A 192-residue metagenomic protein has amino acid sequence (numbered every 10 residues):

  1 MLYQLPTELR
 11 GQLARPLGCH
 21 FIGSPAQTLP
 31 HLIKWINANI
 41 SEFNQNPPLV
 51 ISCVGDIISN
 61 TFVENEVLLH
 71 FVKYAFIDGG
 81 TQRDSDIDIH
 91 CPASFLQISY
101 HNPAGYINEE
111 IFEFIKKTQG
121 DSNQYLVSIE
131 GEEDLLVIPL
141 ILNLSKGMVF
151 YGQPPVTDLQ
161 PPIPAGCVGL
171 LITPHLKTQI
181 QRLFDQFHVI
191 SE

Functional and structural regions predicted by a protein language model:
L2-Q4, L176, I190-S191: Conserved, well-structured core segments that form the ligand-binding/active-site neighborhood of functional domains
R10-K177: Conserved mixed alpha/beta catalytic, RNA-binding, or beta-rich assembly cores of soluble enzyme, regulatory
A38-N39, Q186, I190: Surface-exposed polar/charged interaction patches
V168, L183, V189: C-terminal binding/interaction regions
T178-F184: Short, glycine-/small-residue-rich phosphate/pyrophosphate-handling segment
